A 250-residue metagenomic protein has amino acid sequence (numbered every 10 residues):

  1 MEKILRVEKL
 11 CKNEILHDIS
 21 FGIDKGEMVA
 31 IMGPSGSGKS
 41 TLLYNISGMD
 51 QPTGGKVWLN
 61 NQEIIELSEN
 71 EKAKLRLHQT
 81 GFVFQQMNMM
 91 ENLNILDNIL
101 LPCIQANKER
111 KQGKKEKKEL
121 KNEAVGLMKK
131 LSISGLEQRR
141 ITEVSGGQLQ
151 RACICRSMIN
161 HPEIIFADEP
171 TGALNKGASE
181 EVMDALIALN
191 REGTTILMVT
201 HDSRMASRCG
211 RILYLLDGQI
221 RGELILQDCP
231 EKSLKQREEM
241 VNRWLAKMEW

Functional and structural regions predicted by a protein language model:
M32-P34: The feature captures the beta-strand-to-loop junction immediately N-terminal to the Walker
S47: Helix-to-loop junction immediately C-terminal to a conserved catalytic motif
G55-E63: Conserved ABC transporter NBD signature motif
Q62-E63, N107, Q112-L136: Conserved ABC ATPase "signature" region
R140-V144, Q148: Conserved ABC ATPase signature
H161: Conserved catalytic motifs of ABC-family nucleotide-binding domains
I165-D168: Catalytic Walker B motif of ABC-type/P-loop ATPase nucleotide-binding domains
